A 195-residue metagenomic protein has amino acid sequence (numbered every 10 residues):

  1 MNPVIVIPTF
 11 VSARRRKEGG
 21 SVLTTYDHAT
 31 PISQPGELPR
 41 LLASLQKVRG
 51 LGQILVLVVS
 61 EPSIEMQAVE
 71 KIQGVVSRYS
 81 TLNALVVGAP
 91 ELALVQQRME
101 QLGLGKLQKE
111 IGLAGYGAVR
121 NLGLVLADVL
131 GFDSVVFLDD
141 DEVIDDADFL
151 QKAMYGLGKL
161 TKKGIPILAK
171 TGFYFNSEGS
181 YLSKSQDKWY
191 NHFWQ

Functional and structural regions predicted by a protein language model:
M1-Q67: N-proximal low-complexity "stem/linker" segments adjacent to membrane-targeting elements
A13-G19, L94-M99, S180: Short acidic/His/Gly/Ser-rich catalytic and metal-binding motifs that mark active-site loops of diverse hydrolases
S33-E37, S44-I54, G74-V87, K163-P166: Structural alpha-beta junctions
V69-L130: Active-site-proximal specificity loops/subdomain of glycosyltransferases
F132-D145: Short beta-strand-to-loop acidic/aromatic patch adjacent to the donor-nucleotide binding site
D145-A169: Conserved donor-nucleotide/metal-binding helix-loop-beta segment in metal-dependent transferases, i.e., the alpha-helix
K163-D187: Short beta-strand-to-loop element that shapes/binds the nucleotide-sugar donor at the catalytic cleft/hinge
K188-Q195: Short, flexible, basic/aromatic active-site loop/helix in glycosyltransferases
